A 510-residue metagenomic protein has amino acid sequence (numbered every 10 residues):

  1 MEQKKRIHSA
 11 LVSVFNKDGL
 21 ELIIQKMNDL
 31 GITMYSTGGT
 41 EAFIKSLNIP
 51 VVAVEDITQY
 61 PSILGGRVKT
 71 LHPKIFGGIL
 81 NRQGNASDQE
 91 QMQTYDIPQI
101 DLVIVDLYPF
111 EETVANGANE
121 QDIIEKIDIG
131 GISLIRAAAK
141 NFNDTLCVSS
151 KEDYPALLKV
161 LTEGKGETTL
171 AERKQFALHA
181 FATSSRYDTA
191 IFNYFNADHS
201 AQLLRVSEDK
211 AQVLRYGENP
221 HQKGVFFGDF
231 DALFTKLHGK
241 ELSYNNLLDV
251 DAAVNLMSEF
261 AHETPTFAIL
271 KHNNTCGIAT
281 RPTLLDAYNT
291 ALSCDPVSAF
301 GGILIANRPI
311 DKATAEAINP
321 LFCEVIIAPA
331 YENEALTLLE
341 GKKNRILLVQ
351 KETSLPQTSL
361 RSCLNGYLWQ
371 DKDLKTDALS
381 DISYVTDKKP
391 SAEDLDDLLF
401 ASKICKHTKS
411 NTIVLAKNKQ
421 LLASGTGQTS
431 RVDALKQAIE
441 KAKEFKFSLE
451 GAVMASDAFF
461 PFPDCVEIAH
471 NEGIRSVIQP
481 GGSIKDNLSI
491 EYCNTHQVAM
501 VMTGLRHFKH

Functional and structural regions predicted by a protein language model:
M1-I57: N-terminal glycine-/serine-/threonine-rich phosphate-binding loop
G39-P109, L203: Glycine-rich nucleotide/cofactor/substrate-binding loop typically near the N-terminus or early in the first domain
Q83-I132, R136-A138, I382-A392: Active-site/ligand-binding-proximal alpha/beta "capping" segment
E152-V160, K165-T337, K342-K372, D394-K403 (+1 more regions): Active-site loops and adjacent core secondary-structure elements that bind or stabilize anionic groups
C276-V297, V414, Q420-E467: Glycine- and Gly-Pro-enriched alpha-helical subdomains that act as flexible, kink-prone "lid/hinge" or packing modules
L304-I305, D311-P320, F445-D486: Cysteine/selenocysteine-centered motifs that mediate thiol-based redox chemistry or coordinate metal-sulfur cofactors
F322-I346, F462, E467-H510: C-terminal binding/interaction regions
